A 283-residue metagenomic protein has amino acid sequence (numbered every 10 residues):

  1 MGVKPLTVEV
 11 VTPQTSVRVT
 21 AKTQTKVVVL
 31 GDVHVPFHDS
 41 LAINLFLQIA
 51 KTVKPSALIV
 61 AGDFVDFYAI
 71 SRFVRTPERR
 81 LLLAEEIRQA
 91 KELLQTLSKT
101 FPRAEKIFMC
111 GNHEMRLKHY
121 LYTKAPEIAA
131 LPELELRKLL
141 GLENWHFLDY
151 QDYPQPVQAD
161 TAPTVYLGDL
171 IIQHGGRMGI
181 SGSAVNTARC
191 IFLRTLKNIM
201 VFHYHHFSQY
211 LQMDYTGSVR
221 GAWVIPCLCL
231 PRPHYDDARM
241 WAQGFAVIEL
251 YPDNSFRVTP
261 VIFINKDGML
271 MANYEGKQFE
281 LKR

Functional and structural regions predicted by a protein language model:
M1-L30, F37-H38: Acidic, histidine-bearing metal-coordination/catalytic regions of metal-dependent phosphoesterases
P13-Q14, A21-V28, I49-L58, F64-R72 (+6 more regions): Feature recognizes metal-dependent phosphohydrolase scaffolds
K26-V35, R79, L167-G175: Short, basic, glycine/proline-bearing loop/turn elements
V29-G31, A57-D63, E105-N112, Y150 (+3 more regions): Active-site neighborhood of phospho(di)ester-bond hydrolases with catalytic His/Asp-centered motifs
L30-F147: Core catalytic region of metal-dependent phosphoesterases/phosphodiesterases, especially metallo-beta-lactamase-like
A125-Y210: Charged, low-complexity C-terminal accessory regions
Q173-F263: Conserved beta-sheet core of the metallophosphoesterase superfamily
P252-R283: A short C-terminal boundary segment appended to hydrolase-like catalytic domains
